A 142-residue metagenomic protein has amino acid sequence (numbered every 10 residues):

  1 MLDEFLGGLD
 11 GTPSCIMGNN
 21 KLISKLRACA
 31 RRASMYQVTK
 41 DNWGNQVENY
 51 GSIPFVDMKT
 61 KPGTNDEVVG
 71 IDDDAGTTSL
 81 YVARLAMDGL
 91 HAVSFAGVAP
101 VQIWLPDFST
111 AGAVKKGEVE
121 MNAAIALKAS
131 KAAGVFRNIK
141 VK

Functional and structural regions predicted by a protein language model:
D3, G11, S24-K142: Sequence/fold signature of self-assembling virion shell proteins
D10, S14-I16: Extended amphipathic alpha-helical segments with heptad-repeat/coiled-coil character used for oligomerization, fusion
G18-K21: Structural motif
